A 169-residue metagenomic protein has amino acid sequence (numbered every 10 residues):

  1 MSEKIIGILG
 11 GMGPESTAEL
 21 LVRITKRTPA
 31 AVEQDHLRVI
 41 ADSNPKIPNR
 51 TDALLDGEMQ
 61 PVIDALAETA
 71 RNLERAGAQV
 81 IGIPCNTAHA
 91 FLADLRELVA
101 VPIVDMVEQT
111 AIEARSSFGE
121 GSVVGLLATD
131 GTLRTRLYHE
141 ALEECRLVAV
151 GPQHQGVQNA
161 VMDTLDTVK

Functional and structural regions predicted by a protein language model:
M1-K169: Non-catalytic structural scaffold of enzyme domains
